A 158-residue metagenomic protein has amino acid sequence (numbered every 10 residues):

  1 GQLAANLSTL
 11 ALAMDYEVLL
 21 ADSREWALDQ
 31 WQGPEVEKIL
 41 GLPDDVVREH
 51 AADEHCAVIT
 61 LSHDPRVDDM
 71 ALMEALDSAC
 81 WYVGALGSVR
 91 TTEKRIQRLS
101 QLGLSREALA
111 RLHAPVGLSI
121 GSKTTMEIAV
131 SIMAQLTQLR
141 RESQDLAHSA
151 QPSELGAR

Functional and structural regions predicted by a protein language model:
G1-D15, L20-D22: Glycine-rich adenosine-cofactor-binding loop
G1-L3, P65-R66, R90: Residue-level detector of alpha-helix initiation sites
D22-R24, V89: Residues in the short beta-alpha loop(s) of Rossmann-like NAD(P)-binding domains
E35-L42: Conserved SAM-binding strand-loop segment of SAM-dependent methyltransferases
P43-E54: Short amphipathic alpha-helix with an adjacent loop that forms part of the alpha/beta core around
C56-A57, Y82: Structural motif
V67-C80: Rossmann-fold NAD(P) dinucleotide-binding segment
C80, L86-R158: Adenosine-phosphate binding glycine-rich loop
